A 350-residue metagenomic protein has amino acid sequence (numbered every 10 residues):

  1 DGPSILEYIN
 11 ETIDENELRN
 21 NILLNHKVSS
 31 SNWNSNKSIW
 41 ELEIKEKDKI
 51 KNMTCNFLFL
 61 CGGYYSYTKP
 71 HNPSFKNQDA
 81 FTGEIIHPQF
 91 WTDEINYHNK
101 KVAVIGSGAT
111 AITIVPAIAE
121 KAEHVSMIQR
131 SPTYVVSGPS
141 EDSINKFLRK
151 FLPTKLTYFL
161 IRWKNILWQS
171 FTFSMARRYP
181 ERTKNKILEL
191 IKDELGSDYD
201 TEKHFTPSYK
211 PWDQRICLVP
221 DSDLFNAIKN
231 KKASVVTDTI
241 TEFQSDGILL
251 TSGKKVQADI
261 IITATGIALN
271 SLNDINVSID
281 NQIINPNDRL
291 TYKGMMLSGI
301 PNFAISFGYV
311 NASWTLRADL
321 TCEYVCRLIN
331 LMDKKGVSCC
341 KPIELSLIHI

Functional and structural regions predicted by a protein language model:
D1-E11, M175-T183, K210-D223: Short beta-strand to alpha-helix junction loop
D1-Y65: Feature captures the FAD/FMN-dependent oxidoreductase FAD-binding
N21-L23, I86, S234-V236: General small-molecule cofactor/ligand-binding pocket signal
N25-S29, F90-W91, T239-I240: Conserved SAM/SAH-binding loop
D48-F57, H98, T251-I260: Core beta-strand elements of the Rossmann-like FAD/NAD(P) dinucleotide-binding domain in flavoenzyme oxidoreductases
C61-D200, A233, V256, F307-I348: Rossmann-like dinucleotide-binding core of oxidoreductases
E194-Q257: Alpha/beta-hydrolase fold catalytic core
A264-D333: Glycine/threonine-rich phosphate-binding loop and adjacent beta-strand/alpha-helix elements that clamp
